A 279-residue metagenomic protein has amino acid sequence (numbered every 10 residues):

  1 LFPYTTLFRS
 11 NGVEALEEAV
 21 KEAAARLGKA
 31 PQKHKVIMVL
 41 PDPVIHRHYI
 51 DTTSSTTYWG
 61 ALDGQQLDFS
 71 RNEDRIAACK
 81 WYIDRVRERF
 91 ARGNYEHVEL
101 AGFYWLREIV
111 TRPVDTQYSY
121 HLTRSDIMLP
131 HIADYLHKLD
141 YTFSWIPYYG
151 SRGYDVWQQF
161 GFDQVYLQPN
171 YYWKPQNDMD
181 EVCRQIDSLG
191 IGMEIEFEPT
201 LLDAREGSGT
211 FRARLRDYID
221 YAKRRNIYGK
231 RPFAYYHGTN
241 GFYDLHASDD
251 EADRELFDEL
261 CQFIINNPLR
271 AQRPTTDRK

Functional and structural regions predicted by a protein language model:
F2-L7: Short, small-residue-biased leader/transition segments that mark boundaries at the very start of proteins
F8-E14, D68-I76, F103-T111, T116-H121 (+2 more regions): The substrate-binding groove and active-site-proximal loops of carbohydrate-active enzymes, especially glycoside
F8-H34, Q66-E99, D220-A222: An active-site-proximal structural segment forming one wall of the substrate-binding cleft that immediately precedes
A24-G28, R87, M128-T142, C183-D187: Surface-exposed amphipathic alpha-helices with a cationic face
P31-Y49, T57-I83, L100-E108, I132-Y154 (+1 more regions): Aromatic-lined carbohydrate-recognition surfaces of secreted/lumenal glycan-active proteins
H48-T52, D115-T116: Short, solvent-exposed loop/turn and secondary-structure capping segments
Y82, E99-G102, L106, V110-M128 (+2 more regions): Extracellular glycoside hydrolase catalytic/binding regions
A101-G102, Y148-G153, F162-K279: Substrate-binding cleft of secreted/luminal carbohydrate-active enzymes
